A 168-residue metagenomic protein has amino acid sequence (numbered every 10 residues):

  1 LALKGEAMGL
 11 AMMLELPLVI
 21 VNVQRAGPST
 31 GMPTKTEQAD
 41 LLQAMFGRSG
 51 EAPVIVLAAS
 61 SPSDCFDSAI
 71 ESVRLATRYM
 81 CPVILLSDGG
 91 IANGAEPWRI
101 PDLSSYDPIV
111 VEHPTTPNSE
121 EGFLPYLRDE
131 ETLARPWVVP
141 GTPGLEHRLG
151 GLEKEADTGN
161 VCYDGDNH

Functional and structural regions predicted by a protein language model:
L1-F46, I55-A76: Thiamine diphosphate
G50-E51: Acidic/polar active-site rim loop that often engages polyanionic ligands
S68-H168: Flexible, low-complexity linker and terminal segments
